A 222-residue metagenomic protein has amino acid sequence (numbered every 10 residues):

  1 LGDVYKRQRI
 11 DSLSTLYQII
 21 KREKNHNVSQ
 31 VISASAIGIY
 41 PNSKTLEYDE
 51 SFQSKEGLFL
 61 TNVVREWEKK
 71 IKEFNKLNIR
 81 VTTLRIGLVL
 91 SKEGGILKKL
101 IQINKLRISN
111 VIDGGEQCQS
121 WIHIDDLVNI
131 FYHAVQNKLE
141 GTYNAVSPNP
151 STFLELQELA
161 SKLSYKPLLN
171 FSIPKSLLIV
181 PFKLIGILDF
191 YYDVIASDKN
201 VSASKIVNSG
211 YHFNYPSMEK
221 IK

Functional and structural regions predicted by a protein language model:
L1-V4: Short, small-residue-biased leader/transition segments that mark boundaries at the very start of proteins
K6-I10, L46-E68, L90, Q117-W121 (+1 more regions): Short-chain dehydrogenase/reductase
L13-G57: Conserved Rossmann-fold NAD(P)-dependent oxidoreductase catalytic core, especially the SDR/UDP-sugar
L58-T61, R65, K72-T83, G87-C118 (+2 more regions): NAD(P)-dependent short-chain dehydrogenase/reductase
I101-S109, E116-P150, E158: Alpha-helical substrate-binding/gating segment
Q136, L169, F190-K222: C-terminal amphipathic/interface module of NAD(P)-dependent oxidoreductases and related NAD-binding regulators
N137-I187: Mid/C-terminal beta-alpha module of Rossmann-like enzyme folds, strongest in SDR-family dehydrogenases/epimerases
